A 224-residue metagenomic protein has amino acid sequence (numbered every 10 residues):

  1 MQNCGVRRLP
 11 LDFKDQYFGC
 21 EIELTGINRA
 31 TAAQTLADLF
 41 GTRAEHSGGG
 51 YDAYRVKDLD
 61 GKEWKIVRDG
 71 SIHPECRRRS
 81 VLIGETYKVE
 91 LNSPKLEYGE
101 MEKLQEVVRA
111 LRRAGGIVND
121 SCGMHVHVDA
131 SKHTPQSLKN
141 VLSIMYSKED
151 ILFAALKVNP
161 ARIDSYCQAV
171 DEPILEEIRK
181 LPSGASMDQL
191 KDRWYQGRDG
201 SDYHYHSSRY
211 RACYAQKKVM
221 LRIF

Functional and structural regions predicted by a protein language model:
M1-I117, S131-F224: C-terminal accessory/tail domains of diverse enzymes
D120-M124, V128: Short, conserved phosphate-binding/catalytic loop or strand-edge motifs used in phosphoryl-/nucleotidyl-transfer
